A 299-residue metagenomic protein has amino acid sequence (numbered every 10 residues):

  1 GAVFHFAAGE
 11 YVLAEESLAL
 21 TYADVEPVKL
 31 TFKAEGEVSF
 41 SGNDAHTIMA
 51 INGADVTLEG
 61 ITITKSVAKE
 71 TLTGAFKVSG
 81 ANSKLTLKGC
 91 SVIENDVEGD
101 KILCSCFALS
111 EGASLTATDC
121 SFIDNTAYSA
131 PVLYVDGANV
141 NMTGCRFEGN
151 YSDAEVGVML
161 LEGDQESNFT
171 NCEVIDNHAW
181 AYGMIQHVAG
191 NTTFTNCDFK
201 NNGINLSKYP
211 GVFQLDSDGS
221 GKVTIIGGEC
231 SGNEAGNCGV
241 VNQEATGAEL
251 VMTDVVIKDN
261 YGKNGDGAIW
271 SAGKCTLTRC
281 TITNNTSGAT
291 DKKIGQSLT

Functional and structural regions predicted by a protein language model:
A2-K29, G36-D44: N-terminal extracellular ligand-recognition/capping segment immediately after the signal peptide
V3-H5, T21, T31, S39 (+9 more regions): Intrinsic disorder/low-structure terminal segments
F4, K29-A34, M49-I51, L58-G60 (+12 more regions): Well-ordered beta-strand segments characteristic of repetitive beta-sheet solenoids
E15-T21, G42-A50, A68-S79, E98-E111 (+9 more regions): Extracellular beta-strand/beta-solenoid scaffold signature
E35-E37, T57-K65, K84-D96, S114-T126 (+6 more regions): Right-handed parallel beta-helix
